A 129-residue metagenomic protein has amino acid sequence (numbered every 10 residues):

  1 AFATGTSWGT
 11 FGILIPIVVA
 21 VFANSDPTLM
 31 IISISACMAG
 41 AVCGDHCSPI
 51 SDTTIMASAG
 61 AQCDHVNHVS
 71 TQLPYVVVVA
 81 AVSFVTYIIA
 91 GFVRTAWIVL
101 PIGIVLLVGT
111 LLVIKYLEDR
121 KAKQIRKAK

Functional and structural regions predicted by a protein language model:
A1-V21, S25, M30, C37 (+1 more regions): Hydrophobic alpha-helical transmembrane segments of multi-pass integral membrane proteins, predominantly secondary
T10, I34-S35, V77, L100-I102: Hydrophobic alpha-helical transmembrane segments
D26-T28, G60-V77: Membrane-interface alpha-helices at helix entry/exit sites of multi-pass transporters
A39-S48, S70-T86: Membrane-embedded alpha-helical segments of transport systems, primarily multispan ion/solute transporters
F84, I88, V108-L112, Y116: Membrane-embedded alpha-helical segments of multi-pass transporters/permeases
I88-P101: Extracellular/periplasmic helix-loop-helix junctions in multi-pass membrane proteins
V99-L111: Small-residue-rich transmembrane alpha-helices that serve as helix-helix interface/gating elements in multipass
L112-K127: Membrane-interface capping segments at transmembrane-helix boundaries
